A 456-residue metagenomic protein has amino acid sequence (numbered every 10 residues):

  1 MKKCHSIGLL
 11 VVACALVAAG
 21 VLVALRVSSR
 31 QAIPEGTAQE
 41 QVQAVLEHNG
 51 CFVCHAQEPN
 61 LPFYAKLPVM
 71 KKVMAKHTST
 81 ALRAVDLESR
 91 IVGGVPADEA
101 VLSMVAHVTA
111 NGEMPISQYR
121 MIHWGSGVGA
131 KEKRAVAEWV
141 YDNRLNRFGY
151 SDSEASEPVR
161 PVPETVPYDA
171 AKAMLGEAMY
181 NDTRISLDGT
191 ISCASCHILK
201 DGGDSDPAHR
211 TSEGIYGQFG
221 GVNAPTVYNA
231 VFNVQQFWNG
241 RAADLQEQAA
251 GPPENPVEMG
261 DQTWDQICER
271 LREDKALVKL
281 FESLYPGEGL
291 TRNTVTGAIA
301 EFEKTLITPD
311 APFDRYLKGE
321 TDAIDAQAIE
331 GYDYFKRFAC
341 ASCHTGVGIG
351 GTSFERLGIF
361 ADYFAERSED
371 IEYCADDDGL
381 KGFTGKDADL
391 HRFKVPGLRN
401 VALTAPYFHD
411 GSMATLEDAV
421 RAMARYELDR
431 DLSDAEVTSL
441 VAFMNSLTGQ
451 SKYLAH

Functional and structural regions predicted by a protein language model:
M1-T37, G112, I116-L175, G260-I329 (+4 more regions): Post-cleavage N-terminal segment of exported redox proteins
S29-F52, Q57-L61, V92-G94, A135 (+3 more regions): Short sequence/structural segments immediately N-terminal
A44, P59-S89, E154-G251, D314-A414 (+2 more regions): Short glycine/threonine-rich turn/loop motifs
L46, L245-A249, T296-E303, V420 (+1 more regions): Short alpha-helical scaffolding segments that buttress acidic/His motifs in well-ordered protein cores
Q57, N143, D182-T183, L199 (+3 more regions): Generic structural signal for alpha-helix termini and adjacent loop/cap motifs
L61-Y64, A84-L102, H107-E132, V227 (+4 more regions): Axial heme c-ligation environment in periplasmic c-type cytochrome domains
N400-S451: Extracellular low-complexity, Gly/Ser/Thr-rich intrinsically disordered linkers and protease-sensitive activation/hinge
